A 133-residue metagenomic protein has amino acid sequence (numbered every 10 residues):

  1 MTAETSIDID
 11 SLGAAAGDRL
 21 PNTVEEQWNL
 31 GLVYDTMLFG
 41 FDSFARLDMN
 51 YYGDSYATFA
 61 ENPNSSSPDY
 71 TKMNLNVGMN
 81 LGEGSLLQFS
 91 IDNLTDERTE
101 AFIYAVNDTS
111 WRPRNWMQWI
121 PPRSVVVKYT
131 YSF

Functional and structural regions predicted by a protein language model:
M1-F59, T130-S132: Gram-negative outer-membrane beta-barrel transporters
A15-P21, N62-S66, R114-Q118: Outer-membrane beta-barrel domain signature
V24-W28, D69-M73, P121-V125: Residues that define the transmembrane beta-barrel architecture of outer-membrane proteins
L32, N74-G78: Transmembrane beta-barrel strand/turn architecture of Gram-negative outer membrane proteins
N50-T58, M79-F133: C-terminal beta-signal and adjacent terminal beta-strands/loops of Gram-negative outer-membrane beta-barrel proteins
Y56-A60, D69-N74: Short, local alpha-helical segments
